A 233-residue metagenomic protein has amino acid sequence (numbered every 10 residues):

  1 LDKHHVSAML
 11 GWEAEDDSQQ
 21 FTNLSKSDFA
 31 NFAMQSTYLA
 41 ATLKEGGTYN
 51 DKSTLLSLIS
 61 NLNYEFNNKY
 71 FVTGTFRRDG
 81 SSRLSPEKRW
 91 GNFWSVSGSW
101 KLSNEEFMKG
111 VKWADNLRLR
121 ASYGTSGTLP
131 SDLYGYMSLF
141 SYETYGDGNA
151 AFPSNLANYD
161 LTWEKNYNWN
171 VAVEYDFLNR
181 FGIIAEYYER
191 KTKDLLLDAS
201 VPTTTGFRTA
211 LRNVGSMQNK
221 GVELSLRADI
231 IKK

Functional and structural regions predicted by a protein language model:
L1-K233: Extracellular/periplasmic, surface-exposed regions of secreted and cell-surface proteins
